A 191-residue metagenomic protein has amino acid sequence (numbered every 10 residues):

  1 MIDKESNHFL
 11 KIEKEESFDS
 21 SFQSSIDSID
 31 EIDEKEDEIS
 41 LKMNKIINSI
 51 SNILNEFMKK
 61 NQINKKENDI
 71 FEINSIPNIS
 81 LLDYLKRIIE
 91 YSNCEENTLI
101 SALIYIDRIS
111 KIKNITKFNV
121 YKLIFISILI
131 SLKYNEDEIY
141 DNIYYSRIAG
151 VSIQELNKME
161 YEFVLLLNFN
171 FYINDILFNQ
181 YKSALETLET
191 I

Functional and structural regions predicted by a protein language model:
M1-N97, S101, Y105-T116, N157 (+3 more regions): Acidic, Ser/Thr/Pro-rich regulatory low-complexity segments at or just upstream of the first helical elements of major
E67-N74, E95, I126-L132, S146-G150: Short, functional N-terminal and low-complexity linear motifs
I100-R108, Y121-K133: Contiguous, well-ordered alpha-helical segments that form the cores/surfaces of helical PPI scaffolds
N114-V120, Y134-A149: Short conserved catalytic/interaction loops centered on acidic-Pro-aromatic/His motifs
F125-L129, I143, N157, Y161 (+1 more regions): A generic structural signal for well-ordered alpha-helical surface patches
S131-I139, L167-F171: Short leucine-rich amphipathic alpha-helical surface patches
I148, S152-L156, E160: Intrinsically disordered, low-complexity acidic/Ser/Thr-rich segments used as protein-protein interaction/activation
